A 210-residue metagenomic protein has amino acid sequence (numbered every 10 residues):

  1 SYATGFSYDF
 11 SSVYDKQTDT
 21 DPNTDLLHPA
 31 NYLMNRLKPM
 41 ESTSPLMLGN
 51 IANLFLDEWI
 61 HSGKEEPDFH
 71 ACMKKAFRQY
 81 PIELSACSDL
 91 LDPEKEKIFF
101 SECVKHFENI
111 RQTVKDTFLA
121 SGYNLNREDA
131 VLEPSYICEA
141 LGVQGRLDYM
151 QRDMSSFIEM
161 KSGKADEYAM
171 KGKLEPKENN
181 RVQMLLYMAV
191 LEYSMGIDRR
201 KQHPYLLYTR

Functional and structural regions predicted by a protein language model:
S1-I60: C-terminal, charged and often intrinsically disordered regions of DNA end-processing helicases and nucleases
S1-T20, P93-N109, G145: Short N-terminal secondary-structure initiator segments
T18-L33, K64-D89, M154, D198-T209: Short, compositionally biased low-complexity segments
N35-L46, L90, E94-S101, K105 (+1 more regions): Generic amphipathic alpha-helical segments used as scaffolds and interaction surfaces in large, multi-domain proteins
K38-M40, E58-D68, E192-R199: Short helix-capping/linker segments at secondary-structure and domain boundaries
S44, L48, A52, H106 (+1 more regions): Hydrophobic (often cysteine-bearing) scaffold residues that line and stabilize catalytic clefts of nucleotide/cofactor
F55-L132: A non-catalytic, helix-rich entry segment at domain boundaries
L125-R210: Mg2+/Mn2+-dependent nuclease catalytic core
